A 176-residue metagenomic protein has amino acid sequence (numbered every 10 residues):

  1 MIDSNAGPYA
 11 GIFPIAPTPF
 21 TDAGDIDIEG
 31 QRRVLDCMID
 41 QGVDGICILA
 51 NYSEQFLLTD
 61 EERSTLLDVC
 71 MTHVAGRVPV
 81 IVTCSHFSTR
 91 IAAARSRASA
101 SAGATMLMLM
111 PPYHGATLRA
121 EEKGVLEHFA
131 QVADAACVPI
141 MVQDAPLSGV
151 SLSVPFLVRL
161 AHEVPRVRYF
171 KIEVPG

Functional and structural regions predicted by a protein language model:
I2-L152: Active-site beta->alpha loop and helix N-cap motifs at the rims of alpha/beta catalytic domains
Q131-D134, A145-G176: Catalytic alpha/beta core domains of metabolic enzymes, predominantly
